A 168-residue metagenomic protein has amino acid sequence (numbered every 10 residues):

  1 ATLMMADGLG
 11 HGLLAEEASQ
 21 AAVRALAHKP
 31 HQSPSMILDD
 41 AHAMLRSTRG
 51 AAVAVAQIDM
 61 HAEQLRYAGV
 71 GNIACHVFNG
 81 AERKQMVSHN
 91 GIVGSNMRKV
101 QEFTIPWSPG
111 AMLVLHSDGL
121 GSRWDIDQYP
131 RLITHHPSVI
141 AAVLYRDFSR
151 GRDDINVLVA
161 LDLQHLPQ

Functional and structural regions predicted by a protein language model:
A1-R24, S88, N96-R98, E102-T104 (+1 more regions): N-terminal entry segment of metal-dependent catalytic domains or homologous docking segments
L3-M4, G69, L113-L115: Residue-level marker for buried hydrophobic side chains located in beta-strands that build the well-ordered beta-sheet
D7-L9, I73, D118-G119: Active-site metal-binding loops of divalent metal-dependent hydrolases
L14-A81, V100: Catalytic core of PPM/PP2C metal-dependent serine/threonine phosphatase domains
Q20-V23, K84, P130-T134: Glycine-rich, phosphate-binding/catalytic loops in enzymes
D39-M44, T48-R49, M60, S108-P109 (+1 more regions): C-terminal catalytic subdomain
V53, Q85-D125: Acidic loop->beta-strand submotif enriched in PP2C/PPM serine/threonine phosphatases
A81-E82, H89, A142: Sensory/regulatory domains in signal-transduction proteins
